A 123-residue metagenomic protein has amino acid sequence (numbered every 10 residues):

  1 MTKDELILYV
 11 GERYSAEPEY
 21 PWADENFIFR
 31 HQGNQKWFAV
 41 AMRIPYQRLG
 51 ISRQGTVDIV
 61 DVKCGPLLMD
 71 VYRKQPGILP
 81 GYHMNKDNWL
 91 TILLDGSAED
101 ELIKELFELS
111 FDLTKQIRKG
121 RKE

Functional and structural regions predicted by a protein language model:
M1-E123: Charge-dense, helix-prone N-terminal extensions
